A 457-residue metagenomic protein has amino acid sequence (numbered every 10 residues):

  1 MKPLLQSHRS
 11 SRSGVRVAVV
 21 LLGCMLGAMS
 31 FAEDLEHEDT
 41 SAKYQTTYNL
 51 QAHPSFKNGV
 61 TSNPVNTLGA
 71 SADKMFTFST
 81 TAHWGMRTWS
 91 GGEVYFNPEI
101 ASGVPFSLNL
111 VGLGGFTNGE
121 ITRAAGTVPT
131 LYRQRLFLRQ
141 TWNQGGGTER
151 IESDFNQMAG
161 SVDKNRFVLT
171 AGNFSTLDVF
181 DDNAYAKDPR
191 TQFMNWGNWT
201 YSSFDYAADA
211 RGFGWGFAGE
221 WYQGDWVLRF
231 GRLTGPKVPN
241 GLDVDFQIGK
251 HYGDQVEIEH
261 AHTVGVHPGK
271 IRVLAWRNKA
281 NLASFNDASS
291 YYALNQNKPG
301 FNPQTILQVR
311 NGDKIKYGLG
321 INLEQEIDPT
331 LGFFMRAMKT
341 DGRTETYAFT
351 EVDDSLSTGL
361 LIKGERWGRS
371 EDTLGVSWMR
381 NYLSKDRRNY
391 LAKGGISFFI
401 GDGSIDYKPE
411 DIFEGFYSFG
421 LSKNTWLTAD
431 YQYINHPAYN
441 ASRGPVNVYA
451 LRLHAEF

Functional and structural regions predicted by a protein language model:
E33-A42, H53-S55, G85-V94, N143-R166 (+6 more regions): Short loop/turn motifs that connect adjacent beta-strands in outer-membrane beta-barrel proteins
D34-L35, M86-T88, P98, Q140-W142 (+8 more regions): Residue-level signature of outer-membrane beta-barrel architecture
T40, F76-A82, Y132-L136, F167 (+8 more regions): Hydrophobic, lipid-facing positions within transmembrane beta-strands of outer-membrane proteins
A42, T46-A52, F96-I100, L169-N173 (+9 more regions): Transmembrane beta-barrel strands of outer-membrane/channel proteins
L110-V128, T148-G253, E257, Q304 (+1 more regions): Surface-exposed coil loops of outer-membrane beta-barrel proteins
Q134-G147, V376, P445-F457: Outer-membrane beta-barrel "beta-signal"
W196-L323, D328-F333, A337-T344, E351 (+1 more regions): Signature for the C-terminal beta-barrel architecture of outer-membrane proteins
E257-E259, L274-D313, F334, D341 (+2 more regions): Outer membrane beta-barrel transmembrane domains
